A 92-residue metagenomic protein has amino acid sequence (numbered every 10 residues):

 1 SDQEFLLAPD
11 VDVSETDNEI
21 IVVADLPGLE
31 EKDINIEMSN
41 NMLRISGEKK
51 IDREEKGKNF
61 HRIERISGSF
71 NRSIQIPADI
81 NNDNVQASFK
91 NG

Functional and structural regions predicted by a protein language model:
S1-I21: N-terminal leader/pre-domain low-complexity segments
Q3-F5, T16, E37, R62-G68 (+2 more regions): A generic structural micro-feature
A8, N71, N82-N84: Short coil/loop residues immediately preceding or within conserved phosphate-binding loops of NTP-utilizing enzyme
E30-E37, Q75-G92: Beta-rich strand-turn-strand
E30-K56: Core FKBP-type peptidyl-prolyl cis-trans isomerase
K49-F70: An anionic, turn-rich surface loop/hairpin at beta-sheet edges that serves as a generic interaction/coordination patch
